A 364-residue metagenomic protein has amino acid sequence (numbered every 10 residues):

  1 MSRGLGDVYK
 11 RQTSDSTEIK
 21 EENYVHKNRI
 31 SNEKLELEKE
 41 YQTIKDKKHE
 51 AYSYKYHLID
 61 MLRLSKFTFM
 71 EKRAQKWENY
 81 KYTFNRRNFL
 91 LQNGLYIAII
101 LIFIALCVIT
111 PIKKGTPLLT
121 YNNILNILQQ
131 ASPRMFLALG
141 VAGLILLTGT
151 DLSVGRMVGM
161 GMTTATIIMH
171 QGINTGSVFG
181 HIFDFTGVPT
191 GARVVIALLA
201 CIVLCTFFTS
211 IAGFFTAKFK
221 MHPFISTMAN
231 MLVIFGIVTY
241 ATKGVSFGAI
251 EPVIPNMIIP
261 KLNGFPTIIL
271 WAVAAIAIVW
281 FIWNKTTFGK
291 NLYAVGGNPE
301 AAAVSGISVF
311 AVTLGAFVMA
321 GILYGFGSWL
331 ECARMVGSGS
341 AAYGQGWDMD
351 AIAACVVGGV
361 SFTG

Functional and structural regions predicted by a protein language model:
S2-Y9: Short, small-residue-biased leader/transition segments that mark boundaries at the very start of proteins
S14-K55, I59, S65-F136, F183 (+1 more regions): Membrane-interfacial amphipathic/re-entrant helices at transmembrane-helix boundaries
L95-V108, V141, M231, F235-V238 (+3 more regions): Hydrophobic core segments of alpha-helical transmembrane domains in multi-pass membrane transport and ion-translocation
C107, Y121-G172, F214-K220, V356-G364: Single transmembrane alpha-helix segments in multi-pass membrane proteins
T175-M231: Alpha-helical transmembrane segments within multi-pass membrane transporters and channels
R193-A197, F265-G339: Helix-loop-helix "hairpin" substructures at the membrane interface of multi-pass membrane proteins
P223-T286, V312, R334-G344: Transmembrane helix-bundle core of multi-pass membrane transporters and related energy-transducing complexes
Y324, M335-G364: Transmembrane alpha-helical segments in multi-pass inner-membrane proteins
